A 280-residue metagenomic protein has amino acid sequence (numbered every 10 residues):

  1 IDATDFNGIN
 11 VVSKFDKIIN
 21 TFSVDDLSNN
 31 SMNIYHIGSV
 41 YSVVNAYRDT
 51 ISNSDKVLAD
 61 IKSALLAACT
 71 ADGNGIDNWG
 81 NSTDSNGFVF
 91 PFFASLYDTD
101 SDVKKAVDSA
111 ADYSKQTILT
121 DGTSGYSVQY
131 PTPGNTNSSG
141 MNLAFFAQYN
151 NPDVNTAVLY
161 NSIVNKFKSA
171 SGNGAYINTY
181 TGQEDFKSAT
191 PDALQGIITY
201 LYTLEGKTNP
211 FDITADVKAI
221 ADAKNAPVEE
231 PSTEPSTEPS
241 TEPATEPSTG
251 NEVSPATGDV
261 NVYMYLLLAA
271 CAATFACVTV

Functional and structural regions predicted by a protein language model:
I1-N7, D25-V57, A71-A106, T120-A157 (+1 more regions): An alpha-helical repeat/solenoid feature that recognizes helix-turn-helix modules
T4-D26, T50-D72, T99-I118, N151-A170 (+1 more regions): Extended, well-ordered alpha-helical scaffold segments
D5, T21, A46, L96 (+3 more regions): Intrinsic disorder/low-structure terminal segments
I163-T181, K187, I197-K218, E229-E230: Hydrophilic extracytoplasmic domains
E205-T274: Intrinsically disordered, low-complexity repeat and linker tracts
T279-V280: Juxtamembrane interface at the cytosolic side of transmembrane helices
